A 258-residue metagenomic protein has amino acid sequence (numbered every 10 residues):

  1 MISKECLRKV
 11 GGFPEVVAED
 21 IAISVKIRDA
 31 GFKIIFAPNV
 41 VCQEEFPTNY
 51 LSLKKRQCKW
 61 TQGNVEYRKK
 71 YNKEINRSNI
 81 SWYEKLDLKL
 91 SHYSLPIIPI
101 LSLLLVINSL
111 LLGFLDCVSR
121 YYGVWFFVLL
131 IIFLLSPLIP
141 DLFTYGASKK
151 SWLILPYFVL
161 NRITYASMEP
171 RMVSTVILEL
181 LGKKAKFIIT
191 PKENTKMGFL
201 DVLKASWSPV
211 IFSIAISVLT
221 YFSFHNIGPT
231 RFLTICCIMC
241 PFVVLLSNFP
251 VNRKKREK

Functional and structural regions predicted by a protein language model:
M1-K150, I154: Non-transmembrane catalytic domains and loops of membrane-associated enzymes and transporters that build or traffic
S94-K186, K204, S208-K258: Membrane-embedded multi-pass helical conduit in multi-pass membrane proteins, especially envelope-biosynthetic
K192-P209: Membrane-helix boundary/juxtamembrane motif in polytopic membrane proteins
